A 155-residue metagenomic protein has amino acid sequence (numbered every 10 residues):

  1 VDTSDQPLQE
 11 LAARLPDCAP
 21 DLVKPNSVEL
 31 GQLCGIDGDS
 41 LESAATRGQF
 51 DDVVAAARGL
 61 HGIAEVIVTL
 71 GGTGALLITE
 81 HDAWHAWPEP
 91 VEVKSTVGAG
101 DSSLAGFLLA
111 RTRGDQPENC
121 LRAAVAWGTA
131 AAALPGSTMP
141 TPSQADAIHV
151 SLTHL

Functional and structural regions predicted by a protein language model:
V1-D2, L8-E10: Loop-centered beta-sheet repeat module
V1-T3, K24-P25, I67-T69: General beta-strand structural signal in soluble alpha/beta enzymes
D5-P7, E29, G72: Active-site-proximal loop/turn and secondary-structure-junction residues that shape catalytic pockets, frequently
Q9, A13, D17, D37-L155: Conserved phosphate-binding/catalytic region of the ribokinase-like
D17-V28: Non-cysteine beta-strand/loop elements that form the S-adenosyl-L-methionine
V28-G35: Active-site rim beta-loop-alpha module in soluble metabolic enzymes
